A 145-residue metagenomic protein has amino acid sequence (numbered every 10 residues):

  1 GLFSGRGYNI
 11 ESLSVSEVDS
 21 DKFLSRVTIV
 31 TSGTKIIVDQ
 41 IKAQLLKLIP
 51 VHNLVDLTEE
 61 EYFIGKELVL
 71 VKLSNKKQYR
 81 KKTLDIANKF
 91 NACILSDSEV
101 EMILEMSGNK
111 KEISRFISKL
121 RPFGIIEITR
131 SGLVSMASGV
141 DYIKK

Functional and structural regions predicted by a protein language model:
G1-K145: A conserved regulatory-domain signal marking ACT and ACT-like small-molecule sensing domains and adjacent regulatory
